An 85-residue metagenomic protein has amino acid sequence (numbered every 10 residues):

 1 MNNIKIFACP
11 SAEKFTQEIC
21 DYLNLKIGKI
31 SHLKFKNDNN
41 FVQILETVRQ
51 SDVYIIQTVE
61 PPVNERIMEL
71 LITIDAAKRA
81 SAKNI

Functional and structural regions predicted by a protein language model:
M1-I85: PRPP-associated nucleotide enzymes
